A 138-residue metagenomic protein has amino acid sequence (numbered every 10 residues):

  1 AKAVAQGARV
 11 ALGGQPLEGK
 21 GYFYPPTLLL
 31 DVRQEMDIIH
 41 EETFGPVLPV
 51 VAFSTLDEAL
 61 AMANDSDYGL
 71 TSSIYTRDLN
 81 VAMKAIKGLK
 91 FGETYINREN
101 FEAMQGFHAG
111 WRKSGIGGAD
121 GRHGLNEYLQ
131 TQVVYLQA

Functional and structural regions predicted by a protein language model:
Q6-G7, Y135: Short secondary-structure junctions and interdomain/linker hinges
G7-P16: Short secondary-structure junctions
P16, F23-A138: Conserved C-terminal structural/oligomerization subdomain of aldehyde/semialdehyde dehydrogenase
